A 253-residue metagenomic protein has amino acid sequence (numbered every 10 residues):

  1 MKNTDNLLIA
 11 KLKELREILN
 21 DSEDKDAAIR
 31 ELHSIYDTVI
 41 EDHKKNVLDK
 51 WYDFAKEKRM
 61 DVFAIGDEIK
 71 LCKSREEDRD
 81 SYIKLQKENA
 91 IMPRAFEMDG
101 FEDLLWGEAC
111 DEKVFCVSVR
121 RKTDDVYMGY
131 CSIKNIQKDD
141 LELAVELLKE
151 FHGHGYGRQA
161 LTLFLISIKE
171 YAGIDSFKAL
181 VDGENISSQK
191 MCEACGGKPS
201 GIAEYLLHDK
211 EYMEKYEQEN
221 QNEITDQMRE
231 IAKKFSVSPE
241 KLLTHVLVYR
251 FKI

Functional and structural regions predicted by a protein language model:
K2-E17, R30, S34-D80, L85 (+1 more regions): Acyl-donor (CoA/ACP) binding surface of acyl/acetyltransferases
L19-S22: Secondary-structure edge/capping motif, primarily at the C-terminal ends of alpha-helices and the immediately following
K73, E108-A109: Short secondary-structure boundary/capping segments within folded domains
K87-G107, F115: Conserved GNAT-fold acetyl-CoA-binding loop/helix
F115-R121: Cytosolic beta-strand hydrophobic patch enriched in CBS
